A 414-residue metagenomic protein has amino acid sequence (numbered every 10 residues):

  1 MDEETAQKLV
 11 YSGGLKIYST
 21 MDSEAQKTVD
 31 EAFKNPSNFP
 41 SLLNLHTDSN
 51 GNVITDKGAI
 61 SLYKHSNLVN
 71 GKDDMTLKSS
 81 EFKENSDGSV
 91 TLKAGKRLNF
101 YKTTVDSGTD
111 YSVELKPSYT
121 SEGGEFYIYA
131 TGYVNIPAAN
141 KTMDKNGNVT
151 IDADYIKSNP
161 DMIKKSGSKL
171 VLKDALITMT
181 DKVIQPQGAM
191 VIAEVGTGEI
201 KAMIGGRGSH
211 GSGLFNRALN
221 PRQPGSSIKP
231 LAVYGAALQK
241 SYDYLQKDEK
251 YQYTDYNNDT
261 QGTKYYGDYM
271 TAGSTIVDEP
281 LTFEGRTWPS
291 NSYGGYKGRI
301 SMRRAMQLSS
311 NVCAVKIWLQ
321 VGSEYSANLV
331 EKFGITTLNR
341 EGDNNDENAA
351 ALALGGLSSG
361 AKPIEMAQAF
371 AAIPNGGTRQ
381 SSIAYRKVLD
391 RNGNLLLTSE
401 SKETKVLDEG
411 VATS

Functional and structural regions predicted by a protein language model:
M1-T5, V10-Y11, T20-E24, D30: Long, well-ordered, tryptophan-enriched scaffold segments
S12-K16, Q185-G188, E199, S227-I228 (+7 more regions): Extracytoplasmic
S12-T20, L176-T180, Q187-G188, L214-P224 (+5 more regions): Second-shell loop/turn segments in exported
S19-S49, V53-K182, P186-E194, E199-I204 (+5 more regions): A penicillin-recognizing enzyme superfamily signal
V29, G198, K229-A237, A305 (+2 more regions): Residue-level preference for non-acidic, small/hydrophobic
P36-S41, G235-L245, F283, C313 (+5 more regions): A generic secondary-structure signal for well-formed alpha-helical elements
Y242-S326, A349-L352, R391-S414: Conserved catalytic neighborhood of penicillin-recognizing serine enzymes
T287-S292, G322-M366: Mid-domain, small-residue-enriched loop/turn segments at the edges of structured enzyme/sensor domains
